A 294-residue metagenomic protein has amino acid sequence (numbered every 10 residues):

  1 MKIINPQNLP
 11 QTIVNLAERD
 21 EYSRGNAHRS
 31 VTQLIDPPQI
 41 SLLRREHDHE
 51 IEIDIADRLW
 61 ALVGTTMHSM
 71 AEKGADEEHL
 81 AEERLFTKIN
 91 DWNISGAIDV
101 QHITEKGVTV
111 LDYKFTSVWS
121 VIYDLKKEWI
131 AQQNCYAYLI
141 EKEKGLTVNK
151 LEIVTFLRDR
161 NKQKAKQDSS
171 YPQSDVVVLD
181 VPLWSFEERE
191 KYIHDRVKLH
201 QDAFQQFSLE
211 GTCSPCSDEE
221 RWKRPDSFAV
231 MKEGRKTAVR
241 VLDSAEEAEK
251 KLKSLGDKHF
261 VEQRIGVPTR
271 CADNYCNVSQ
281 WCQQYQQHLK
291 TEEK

Functional and structural regions predicted by a protein language model:
M1-Q7, L139-K294: Metal-dependent nuclease catalytic regions and adjoining charged, substrate-binding loops involved in nucleic-acid end
M1-V110, S117-K127, A131, E141 (+3 more regions): Metal-dependent nuclease catalytic cores that hydrolyze phosphodiester bonds in DNA/RNA, characterized by
